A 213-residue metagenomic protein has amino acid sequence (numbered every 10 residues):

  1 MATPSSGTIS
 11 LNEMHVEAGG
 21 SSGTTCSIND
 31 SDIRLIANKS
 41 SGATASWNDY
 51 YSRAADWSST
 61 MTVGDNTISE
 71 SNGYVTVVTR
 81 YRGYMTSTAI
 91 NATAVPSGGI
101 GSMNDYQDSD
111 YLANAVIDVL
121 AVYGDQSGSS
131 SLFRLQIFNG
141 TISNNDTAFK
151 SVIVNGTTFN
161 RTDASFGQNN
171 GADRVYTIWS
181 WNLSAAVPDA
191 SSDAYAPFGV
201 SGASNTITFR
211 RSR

Functional and structural regions predicted by a protein language model:
A2-R213: Glycine-biased low-complexity/repetitive sequence motifs
